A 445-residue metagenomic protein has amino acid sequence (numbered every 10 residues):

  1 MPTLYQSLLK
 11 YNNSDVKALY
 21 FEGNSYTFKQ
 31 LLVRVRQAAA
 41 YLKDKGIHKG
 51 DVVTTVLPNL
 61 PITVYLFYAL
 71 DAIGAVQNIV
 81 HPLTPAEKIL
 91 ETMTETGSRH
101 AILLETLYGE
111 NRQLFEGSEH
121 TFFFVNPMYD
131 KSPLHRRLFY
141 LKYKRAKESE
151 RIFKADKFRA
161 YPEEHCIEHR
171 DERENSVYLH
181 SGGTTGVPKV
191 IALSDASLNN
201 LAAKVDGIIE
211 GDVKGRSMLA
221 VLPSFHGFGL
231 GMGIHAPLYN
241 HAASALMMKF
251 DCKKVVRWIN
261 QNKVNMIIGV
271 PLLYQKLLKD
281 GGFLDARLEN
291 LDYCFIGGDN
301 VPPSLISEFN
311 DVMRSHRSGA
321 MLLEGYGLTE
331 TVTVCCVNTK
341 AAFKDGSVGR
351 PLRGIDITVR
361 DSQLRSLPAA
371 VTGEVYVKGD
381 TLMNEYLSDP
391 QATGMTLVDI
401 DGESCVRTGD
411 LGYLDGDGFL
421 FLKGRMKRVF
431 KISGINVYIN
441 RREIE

Functional and structural regions predicted by a protein language model:
F21-N24, A39-T84, V221, N436: Conserved AMP-binding/adenylate-forming
T27-K29, I167, S176-N200, N338: Conserved AMP-binding A3 loop
D44-K45, A72-F158: Structural core segment of the AMP-binding/adenylate-forming
T63, T84, T92, A101-T106 (+4 more regions): AMP-binding/adenylate-forming catalytic core of the ANL superfamily
K144-H180, V187, E210-S217: Conserved pre-ATP/AMP-binding loop-to-beta segment of ANL
N199-S217, F225-M266, K276, D280: Conserved AMP-binding/adenylation subdomain of ANL enzymes
N265-G269, L278-K344, D356: Gly/Ser/Thr-rich phosphate-binding loop
F343, R350-G354, R365-L397, I435-Y438: Conserved ATP/PPi-binding loop(s) of AMP-dependent carboxylate-activating enzymes
